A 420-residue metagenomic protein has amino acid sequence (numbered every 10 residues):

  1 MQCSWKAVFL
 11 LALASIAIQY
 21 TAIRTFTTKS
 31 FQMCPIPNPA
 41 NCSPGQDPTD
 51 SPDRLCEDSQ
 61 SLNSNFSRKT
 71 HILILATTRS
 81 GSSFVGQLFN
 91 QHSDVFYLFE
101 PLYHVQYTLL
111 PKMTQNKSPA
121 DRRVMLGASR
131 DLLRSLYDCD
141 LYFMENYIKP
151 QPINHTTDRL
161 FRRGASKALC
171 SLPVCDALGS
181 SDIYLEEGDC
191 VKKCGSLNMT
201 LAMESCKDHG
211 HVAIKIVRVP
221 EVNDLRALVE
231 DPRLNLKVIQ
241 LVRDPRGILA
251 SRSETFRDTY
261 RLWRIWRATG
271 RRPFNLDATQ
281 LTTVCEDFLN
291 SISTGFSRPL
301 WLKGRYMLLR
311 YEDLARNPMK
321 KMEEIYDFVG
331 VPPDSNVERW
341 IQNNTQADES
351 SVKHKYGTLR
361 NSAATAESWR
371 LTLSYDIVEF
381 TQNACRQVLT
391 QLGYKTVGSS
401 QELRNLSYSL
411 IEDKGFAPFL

Functional and structural regions predicted by a protein language model:
Q2-G195: PAPS-dependent sulfotransferase catalytic core
W5-K6, I153-T358: PAPS-dependent sulfotransferase catalytic domain
L73, F84, K237, S368 (+2 more regions): Amphipathic alpha-helical recognition patches that constitute DNA-binding helices
L73-A76, L309-L314, W369-L371: Short, well-ordered beta-strand elements within core beta-sheets of diverse protein domains
G86, N90, V229, E323-Y326 (+1 more regions): Amphipathic alpha-helical interaction motifs in eukaryotic regulatory proteins
Y103-Y107, Q342-N343, V397-E402: Short amphipathic alpha-helical segments embedded in low-complexity Lys/Glu-rich regions
M319-K320, E324, W340, S351-H354 (+1 more regions): C-terminal transmembrane module of eukaryotic multi-pass membrane proteins
R370-L420: C-terminal accessory extensions appended to soluble enzyme cores
